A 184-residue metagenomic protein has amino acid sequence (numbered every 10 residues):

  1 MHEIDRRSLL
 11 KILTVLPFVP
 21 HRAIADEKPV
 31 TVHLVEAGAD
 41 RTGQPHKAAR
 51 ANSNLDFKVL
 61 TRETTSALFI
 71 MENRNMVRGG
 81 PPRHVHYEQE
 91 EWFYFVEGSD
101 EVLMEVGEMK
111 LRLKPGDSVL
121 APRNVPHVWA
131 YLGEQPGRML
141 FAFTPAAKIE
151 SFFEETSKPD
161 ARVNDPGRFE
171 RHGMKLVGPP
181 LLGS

Functional and structural regions predicted by a protein language model:
M1-P17: N-terminal secretory signal peptides and thylakoid transit peptides that target proteins across membranes
P20-V59, K158: C-terminal segment of N-terminal export signals and the immediately downstream linker at the start of the mature
K47-R83, Q89-E90: A short glycine-rich, His/Asp/Glu-containing loop-to-beta-strand
R74, E88-V102: Short, conserved beta-strand element in jelly-roll/cupin
G80-P82, E101, V119, R123-W129: Histidine-centered metal-chelating micro-motifs
E108-R123: Short acidic-glycine-tyrosine-enriched beta hairpin
R123-I149: Ligand-binding loop in jelly-roll beta-barrel domains
E150, E154-S184: Acidic/histidine-enriched, glycine/proline-rich intrinsically disordered or flexible terminal extensions
